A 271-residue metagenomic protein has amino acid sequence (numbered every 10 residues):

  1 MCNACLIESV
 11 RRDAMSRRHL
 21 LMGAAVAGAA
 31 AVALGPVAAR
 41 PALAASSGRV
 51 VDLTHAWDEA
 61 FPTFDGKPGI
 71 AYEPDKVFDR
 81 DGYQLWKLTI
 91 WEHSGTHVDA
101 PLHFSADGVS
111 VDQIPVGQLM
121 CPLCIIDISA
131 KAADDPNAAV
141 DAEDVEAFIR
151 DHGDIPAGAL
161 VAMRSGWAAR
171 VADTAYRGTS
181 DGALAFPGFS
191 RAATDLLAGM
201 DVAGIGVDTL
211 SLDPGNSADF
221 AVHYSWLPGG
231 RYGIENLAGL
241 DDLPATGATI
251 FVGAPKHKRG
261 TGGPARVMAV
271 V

Functional and structural regions predicted by a protein language model:
C2-V271: Active-/binding-site microenvironments in catalytic and ligand-binding cores
